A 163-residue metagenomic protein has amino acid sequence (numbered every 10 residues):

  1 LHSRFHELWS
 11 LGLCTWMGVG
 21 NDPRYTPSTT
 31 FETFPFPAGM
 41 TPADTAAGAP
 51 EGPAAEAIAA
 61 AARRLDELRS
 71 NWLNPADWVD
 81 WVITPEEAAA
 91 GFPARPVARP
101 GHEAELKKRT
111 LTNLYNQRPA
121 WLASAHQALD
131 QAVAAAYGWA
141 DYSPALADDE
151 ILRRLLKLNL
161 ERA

Functional and structural regions predicted by a protein language model:
L1-A163: S-adenosyl-L-methionine
